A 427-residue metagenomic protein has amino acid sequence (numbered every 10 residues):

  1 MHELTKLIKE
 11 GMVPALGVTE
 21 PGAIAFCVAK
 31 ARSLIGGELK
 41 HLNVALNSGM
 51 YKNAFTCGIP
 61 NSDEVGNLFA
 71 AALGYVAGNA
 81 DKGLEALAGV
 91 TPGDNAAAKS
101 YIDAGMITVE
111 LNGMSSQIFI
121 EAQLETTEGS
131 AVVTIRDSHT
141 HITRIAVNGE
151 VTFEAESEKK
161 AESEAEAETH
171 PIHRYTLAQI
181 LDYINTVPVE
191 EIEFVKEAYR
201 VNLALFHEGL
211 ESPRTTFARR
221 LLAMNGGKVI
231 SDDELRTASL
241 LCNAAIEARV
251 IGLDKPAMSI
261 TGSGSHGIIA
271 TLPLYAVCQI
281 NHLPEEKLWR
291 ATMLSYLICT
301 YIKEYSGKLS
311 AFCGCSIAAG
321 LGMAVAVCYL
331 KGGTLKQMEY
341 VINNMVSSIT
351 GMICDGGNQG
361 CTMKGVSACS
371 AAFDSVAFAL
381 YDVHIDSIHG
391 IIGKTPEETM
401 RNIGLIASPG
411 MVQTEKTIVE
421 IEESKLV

Functional and structural regions predicted by a protein language model:
M1-L34, L39: N-terminal signal-anchor module of multipass membrane proteins
M1-T5, G36-M50, D233-G252, E285-K303 (+1 more regions): Acidic-glycine-rich active-site phosphate/pyrophosphate-binding loop
L4-V13, G49-C57, A248-S259, T300-L309 (+1 more regions): Glycine/charged-rich beta-loop-alpha catalytic/anionic-binding loops adjacent to active sites
P14-K30, P256-L272, G314-A318: Conserved phosphate/anionic-ligand binding catalytic regions in large, soluble enzymes, centered on
A15-T19, G49-M50, R136-E154, A167-I172 (+4 more regions): A structural signal for small-residue-enriched, beta-sheet-centric alpha/beta enzyme cores and oligomeric scaffold folds
A25-L124: Early transmembrane hairpin of solute transport permeases
A31-R32, V277-R290, T300-S367, L380-S387: Hydrophobic alpha-helical bundle architecture
D103-G252, I418-V427: Signature of multi-pass transmembrane helix bundles
